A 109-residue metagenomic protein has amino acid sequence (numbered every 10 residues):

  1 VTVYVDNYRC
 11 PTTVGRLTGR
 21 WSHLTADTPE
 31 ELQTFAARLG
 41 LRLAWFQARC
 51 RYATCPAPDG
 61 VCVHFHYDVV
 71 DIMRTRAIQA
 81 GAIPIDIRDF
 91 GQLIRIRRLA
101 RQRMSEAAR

Functional and structural regions predicted by a protein language model:
V1-A26: Short N-terminal "domain-start" leader segments that mark the transition from disordered tails or signal peptides into
T2-Y4, W21, E30, L43-A48 (+1 more regions): Histidine-/acidic-rich catalytic cores in large beta-rich domains
Y4-N7, A37-L39, F90-G91, E106-R109: Extracytoplasmic glycan-interaction modules
C10-L17, Q47-F65: Intrinsically disordered, low-complexity coil segments
T12-T13, E30-T34, M73-I78: Short, surface-exposed beta-strand/loop "edge" segments at domain boundaries and coil↔beta transitions
T25-D27, Y67-D68: Short alpha-helix boundary/capping motifs
A26-A57: A short, structured beta-strand/loop element
C55-A107: Short, compact, well-ordered microdomains
